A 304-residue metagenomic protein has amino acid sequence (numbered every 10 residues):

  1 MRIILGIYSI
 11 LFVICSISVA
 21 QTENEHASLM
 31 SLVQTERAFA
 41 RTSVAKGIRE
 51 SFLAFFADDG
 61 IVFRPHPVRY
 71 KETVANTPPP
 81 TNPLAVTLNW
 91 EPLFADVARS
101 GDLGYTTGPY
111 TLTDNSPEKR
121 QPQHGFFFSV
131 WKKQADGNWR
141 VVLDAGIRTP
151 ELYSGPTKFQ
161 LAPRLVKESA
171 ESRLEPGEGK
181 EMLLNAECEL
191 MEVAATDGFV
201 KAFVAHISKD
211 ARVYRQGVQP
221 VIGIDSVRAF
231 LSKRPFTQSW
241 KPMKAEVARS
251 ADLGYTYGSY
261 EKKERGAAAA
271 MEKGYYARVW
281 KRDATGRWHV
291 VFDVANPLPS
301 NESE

Functional and structural regions predicted by a protein language model:
M1-L5: Positively charged n-region of N-terminal signal peptides that target proteins for export
G6-S16: Bacterial N-terminal signal peptides
V19-E50, A54-F55, P150-K201, A205 (+1 more regions): Short, low-complexity N-terminal intrinsically disordered segments enriched in polar/charged residues
H26-V33, G47-D102, P122, V200-A251 (+1 more regions): A solvent-exposed, acidic/Ser-Thr-rich amphipathic alpha-helical stretch
F39-A40, W90, L103-T107, F128-W131 (+6 more regions): Short, structured motif recognition centered on aromatic/hydrophobic residues
D58-D59, T107-D114, Y257-K263: Generic short beta-strand segments
N76-P78, P92-V97, Y110-L112, F126-K133 (+6 more regions): Hydrophobic/aromatic beta-strand elements that line small-molecule binding cavities or substrate pockets in beta-rich
P122-L161, K273-P299: Short beta-strand edge/turn micro-motifs at domain boundaries
